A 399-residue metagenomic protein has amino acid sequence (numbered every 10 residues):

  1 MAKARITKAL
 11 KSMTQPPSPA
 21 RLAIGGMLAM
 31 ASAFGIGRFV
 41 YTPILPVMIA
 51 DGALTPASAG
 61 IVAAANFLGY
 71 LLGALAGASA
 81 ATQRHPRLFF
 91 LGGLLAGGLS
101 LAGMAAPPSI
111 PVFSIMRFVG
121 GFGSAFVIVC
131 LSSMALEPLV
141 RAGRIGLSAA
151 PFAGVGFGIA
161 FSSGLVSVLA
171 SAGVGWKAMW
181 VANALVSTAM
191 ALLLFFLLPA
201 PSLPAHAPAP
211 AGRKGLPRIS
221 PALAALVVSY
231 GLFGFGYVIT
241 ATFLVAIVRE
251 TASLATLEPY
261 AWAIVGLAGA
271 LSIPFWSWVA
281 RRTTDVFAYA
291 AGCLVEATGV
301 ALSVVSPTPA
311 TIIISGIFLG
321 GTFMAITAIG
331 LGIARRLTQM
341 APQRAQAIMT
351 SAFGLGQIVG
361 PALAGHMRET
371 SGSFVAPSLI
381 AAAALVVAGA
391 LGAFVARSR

Functional and structural regions predicted by a protein language model:
T42, A222-A263, L267: Extracytoplasmic gate region of multi-pass secondary transporters
A53, H85, A106-P111, V305-P307: Helix-breaking motifs and short loop linkers at transmembrane-helix boundaries and internal kinks in secondary membrane
G73-H85, S272-T284, R368-E369: Helix-to-loop junctions at the C-terminal end of transmembrane segments in multipass secondary transporters
R87-F90, Y289: Primarily marks hydrophobic transmembrane alpha-helices of the MFS/SLC 12-helix fold
I110, G143, L147-P199: Helix-loop-helix hairpin linking two adjacent transmembrane segments in secondary transporters
M116-G154: Cytoplasmic helix-loop-helix junction between adjacent transmembrane helices in 12-TM secondary transporters
T283-G330: C-terminal transmembrane helical hairpin of 12-TM major facilitator-type secondary transporters
L337-S373, A381: A late C-terminal transmembrane helix in Major Facilitator Superfamily
